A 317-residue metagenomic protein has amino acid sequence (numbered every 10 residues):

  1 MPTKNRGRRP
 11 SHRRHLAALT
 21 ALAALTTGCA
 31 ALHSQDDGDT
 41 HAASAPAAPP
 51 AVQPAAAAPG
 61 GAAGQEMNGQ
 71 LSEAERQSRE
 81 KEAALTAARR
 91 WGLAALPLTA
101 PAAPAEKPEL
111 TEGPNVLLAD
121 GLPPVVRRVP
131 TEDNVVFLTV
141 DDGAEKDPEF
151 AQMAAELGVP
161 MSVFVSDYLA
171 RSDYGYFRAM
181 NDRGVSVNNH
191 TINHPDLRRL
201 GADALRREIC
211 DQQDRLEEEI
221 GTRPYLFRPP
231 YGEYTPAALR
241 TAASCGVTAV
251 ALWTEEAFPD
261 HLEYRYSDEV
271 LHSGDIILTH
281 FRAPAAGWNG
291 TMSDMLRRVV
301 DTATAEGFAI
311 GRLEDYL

Functional and structural regions predicted by a protein language model:
M1-T27: Sec-dependent bacterial lipoprotein signal peptides
H15-L16, C29-R127: N-terminal low-complexity, Pro/Thr-rich disordered segments that flank secretion/membrane-targeting signals
P97-N189, N193-D196, R215, G290: Active-site beta->alpha N-cap acidic-glycine motif
G121-T131, R171-S172, G290-L317: C-terminal domain-boundary segment and adjacent tail
V136-V140, M161-V165, S186-N189, Y225-R228 (+3 more regions): Structural recognition of the beta-strand scaffold that forms the well-ordered cores of secreted hydrolase catalytic
G143-K146, F164-Y174, D196-D203, R228-Y234 (+2 more regions): Acidic-and-aromatic substrate-binding clefts and catalytic sites of carbohydrate-active enzymes
A155, P160-S162, S186, P195 (+2 more regions): CE4/NodB-like, metal-dependent polysaccharide N-deacetylase domain that modifies extracellular/periplasmic N-acetylated
E233, A238-S273, F308-L317: His/Asp/Glu-enriched short active-site or ligand-binding loop at hydrolase and phosphoryl-transfer sites
